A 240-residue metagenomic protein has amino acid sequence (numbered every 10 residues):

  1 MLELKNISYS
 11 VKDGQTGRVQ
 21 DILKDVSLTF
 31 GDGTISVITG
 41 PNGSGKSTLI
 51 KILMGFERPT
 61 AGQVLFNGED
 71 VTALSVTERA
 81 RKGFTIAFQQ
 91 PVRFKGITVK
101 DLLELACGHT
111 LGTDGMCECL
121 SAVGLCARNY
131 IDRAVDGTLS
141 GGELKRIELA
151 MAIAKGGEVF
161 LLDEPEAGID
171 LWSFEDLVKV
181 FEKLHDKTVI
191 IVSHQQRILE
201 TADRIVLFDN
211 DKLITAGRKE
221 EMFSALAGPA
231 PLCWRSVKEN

Functional and structural regions predicted by a protein language model:
L2, D21-D25: Conserved structural motif at the start of ABC-family nucleotide-binding domains
T39-P41: The feature captures the beta-strand-to-loop junction immediately N-terminal to the Walker
M54: Helix-to-loop junction immediately C-terminal to a conserved catalytic motif
Q63-R79, D136: ABC ATPase NBD Q-loop/coupling interface
Q90, G96-G112: Q-loop/switch helix immediately C-terminal to the Walker
A152-I153: ABC ATPase C-loop
E164-P165: Walker B catalytic motif
K212-R235: Conserved beta-strand-loop-alpha-helix hinge in the C-terminal portion of ABC ATPase nucleotide-binding domains
